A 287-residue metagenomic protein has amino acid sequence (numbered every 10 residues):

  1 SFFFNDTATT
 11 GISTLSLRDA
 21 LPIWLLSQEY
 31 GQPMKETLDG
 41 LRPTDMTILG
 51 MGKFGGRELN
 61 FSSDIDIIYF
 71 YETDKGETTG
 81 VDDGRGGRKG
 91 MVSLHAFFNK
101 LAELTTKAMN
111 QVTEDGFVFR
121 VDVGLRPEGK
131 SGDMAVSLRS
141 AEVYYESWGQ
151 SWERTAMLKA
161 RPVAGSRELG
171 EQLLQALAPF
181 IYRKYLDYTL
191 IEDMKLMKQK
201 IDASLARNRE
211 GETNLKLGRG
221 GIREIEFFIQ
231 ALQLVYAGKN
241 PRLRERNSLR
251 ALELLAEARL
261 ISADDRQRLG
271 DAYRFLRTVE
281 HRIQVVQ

Functional and structural regions predicted by a protein language model:
S1, G11, S16-Q287: A nucleotide- and high-energy phosphate-metabolite-utilizing enzyme signature
D6: Acidic, metal-dependent phosphodiester-chemistry machinery of nucleic-acid enzymes
